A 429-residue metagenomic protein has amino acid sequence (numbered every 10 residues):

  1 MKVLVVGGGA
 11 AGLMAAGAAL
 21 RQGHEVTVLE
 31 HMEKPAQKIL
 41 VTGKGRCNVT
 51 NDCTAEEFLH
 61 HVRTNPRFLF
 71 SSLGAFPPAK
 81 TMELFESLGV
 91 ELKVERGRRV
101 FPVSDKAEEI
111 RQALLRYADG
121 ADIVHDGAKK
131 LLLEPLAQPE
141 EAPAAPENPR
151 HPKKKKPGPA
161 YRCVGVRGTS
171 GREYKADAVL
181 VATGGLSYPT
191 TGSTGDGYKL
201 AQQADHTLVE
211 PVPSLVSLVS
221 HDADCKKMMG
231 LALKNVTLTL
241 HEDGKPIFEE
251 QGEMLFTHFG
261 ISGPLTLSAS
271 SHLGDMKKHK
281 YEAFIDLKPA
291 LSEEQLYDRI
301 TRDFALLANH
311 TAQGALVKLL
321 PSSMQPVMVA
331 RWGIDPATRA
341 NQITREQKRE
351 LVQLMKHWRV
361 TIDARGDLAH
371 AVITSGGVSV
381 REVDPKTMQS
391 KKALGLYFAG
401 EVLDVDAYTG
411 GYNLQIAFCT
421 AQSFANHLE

Functional and structural regions predicted by a protein language model:
K2-V28, F424-L428: N-terminal Rossmann-like FAD-binding beta1-loop-alpha1 element of flavoenzymes
L4-V6, L29, E173-P189, A201-Q202 (+3 more regions): Short hydrophobic core segments
L20-K44: Glycine-rich FAD pyrophosphate-binding loop
E33-V41, V49, A55-E56, E91 (+2 more regions): An anion/pyrophosphate-binding glycine-rich loop and adjacent beta-alpha core in soluble alpha-beta enzymes
R46-V94: Glycine-rich active-site loop/strand segments that organize a redox cofactor
V124-G127, L132, P152-K154, P326-D406: A glycine-rich dinucleotide-binding beta-alpha-beta segment and adjacent secondary-structure elements that constitute
V124-R162: A conserved short coil-to-beta-strand element within the FAD-binding core of flavoproteins
A178-D224: Glycine-rich loop(s) and the adjacent beta-strand/alpha-helix scaffold that form part
